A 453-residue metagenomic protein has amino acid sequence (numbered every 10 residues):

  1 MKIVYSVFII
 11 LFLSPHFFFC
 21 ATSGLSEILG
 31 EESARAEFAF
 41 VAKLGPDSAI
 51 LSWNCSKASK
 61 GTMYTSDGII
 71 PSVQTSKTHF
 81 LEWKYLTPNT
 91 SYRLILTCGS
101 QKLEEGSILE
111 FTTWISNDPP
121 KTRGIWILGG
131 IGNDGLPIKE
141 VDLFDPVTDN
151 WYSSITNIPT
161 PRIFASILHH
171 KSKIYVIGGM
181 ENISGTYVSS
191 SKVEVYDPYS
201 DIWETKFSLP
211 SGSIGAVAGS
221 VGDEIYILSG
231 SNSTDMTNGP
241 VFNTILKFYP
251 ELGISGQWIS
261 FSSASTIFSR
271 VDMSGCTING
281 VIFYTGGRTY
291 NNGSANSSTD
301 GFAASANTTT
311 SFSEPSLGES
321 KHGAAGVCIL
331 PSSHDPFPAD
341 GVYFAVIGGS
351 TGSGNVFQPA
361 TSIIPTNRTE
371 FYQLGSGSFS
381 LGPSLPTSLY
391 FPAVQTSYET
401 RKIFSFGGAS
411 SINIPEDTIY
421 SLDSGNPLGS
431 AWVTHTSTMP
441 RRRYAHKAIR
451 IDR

Functional and structural regions predicted by a protein language model:
F18-F19: C-terminal motif of bacterial Sec signal peptides marking the signal peptidase cleavage site
S23-G30, A36, I50, E110-R453: Kelch-like beta-propeller repeat domains
L44-I50: Short coil/turn motif common to extracellular beta-sandwich-like domains
C55-K60: Short proline/glycine-enriched turn/loop motifs at strand-loop junctions of beta-rich domains
K77-E82: Short S/T/G- and acidic-enriched coil/turn segments that sit immediately N-terminal to beta-strands in beta-sandwich
W83-S91: Surface-exposed, short loops/turns at beta-strand junctions within beta-sandwich domains
R93-T97: Extracellular recognition modules
S100-E105, G135: Short, exposed coil/turn segments at beta-strand boundaries within extracellular/luminal domains
